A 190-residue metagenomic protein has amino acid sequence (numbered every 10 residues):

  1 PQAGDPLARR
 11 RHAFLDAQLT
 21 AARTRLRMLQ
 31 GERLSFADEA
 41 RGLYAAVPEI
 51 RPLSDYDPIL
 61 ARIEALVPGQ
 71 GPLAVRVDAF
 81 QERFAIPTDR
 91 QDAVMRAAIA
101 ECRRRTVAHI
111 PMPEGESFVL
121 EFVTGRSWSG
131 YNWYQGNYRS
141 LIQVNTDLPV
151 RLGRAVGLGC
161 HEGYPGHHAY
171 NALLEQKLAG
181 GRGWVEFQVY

Functional and structural regions predicted by a protein language model:
P1-Y190: N-terminal maturation segment of proteins
